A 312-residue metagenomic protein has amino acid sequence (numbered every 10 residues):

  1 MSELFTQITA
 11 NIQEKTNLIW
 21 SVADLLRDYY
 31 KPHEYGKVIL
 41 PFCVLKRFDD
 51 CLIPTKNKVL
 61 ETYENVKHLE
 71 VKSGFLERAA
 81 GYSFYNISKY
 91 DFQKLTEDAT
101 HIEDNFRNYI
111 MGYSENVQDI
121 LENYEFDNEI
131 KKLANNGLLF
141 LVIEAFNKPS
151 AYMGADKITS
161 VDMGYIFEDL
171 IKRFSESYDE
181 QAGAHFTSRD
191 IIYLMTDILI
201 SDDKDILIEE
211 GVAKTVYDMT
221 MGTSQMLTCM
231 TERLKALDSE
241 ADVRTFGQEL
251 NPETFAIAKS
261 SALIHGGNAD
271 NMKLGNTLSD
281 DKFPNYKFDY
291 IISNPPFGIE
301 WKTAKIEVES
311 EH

Functional and structural regions predicted by a protein language model:
M1-D203, N271-K282: Non-catalytic, mostly N-terminal accessory regions of nucleic-acid modification and defense proteins
R47, W301-K302: Local alpha-helix boundary/kink/capping signal
A182-S293, G298-E300, E307-E309: Conserved S-adenosyl-L-methionine
